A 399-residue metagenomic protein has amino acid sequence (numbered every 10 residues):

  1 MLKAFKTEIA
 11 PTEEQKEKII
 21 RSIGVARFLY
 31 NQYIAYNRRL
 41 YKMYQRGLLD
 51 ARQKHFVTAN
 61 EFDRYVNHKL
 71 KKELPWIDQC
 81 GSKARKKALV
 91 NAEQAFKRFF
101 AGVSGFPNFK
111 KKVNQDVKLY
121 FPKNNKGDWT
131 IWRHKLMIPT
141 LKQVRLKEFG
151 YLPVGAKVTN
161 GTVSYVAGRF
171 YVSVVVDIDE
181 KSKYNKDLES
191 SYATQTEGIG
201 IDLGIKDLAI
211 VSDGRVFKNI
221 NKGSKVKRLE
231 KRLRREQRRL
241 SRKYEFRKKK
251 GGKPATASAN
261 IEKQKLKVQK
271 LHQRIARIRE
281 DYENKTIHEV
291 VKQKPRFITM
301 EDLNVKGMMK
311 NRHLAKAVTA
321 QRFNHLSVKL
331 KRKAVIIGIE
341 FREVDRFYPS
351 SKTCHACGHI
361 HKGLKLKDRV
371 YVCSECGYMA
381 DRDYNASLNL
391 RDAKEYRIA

Functional and structural regions predicted by a protein language model:
M1-A399: Nucleic-acid substrate recognition interfaces
